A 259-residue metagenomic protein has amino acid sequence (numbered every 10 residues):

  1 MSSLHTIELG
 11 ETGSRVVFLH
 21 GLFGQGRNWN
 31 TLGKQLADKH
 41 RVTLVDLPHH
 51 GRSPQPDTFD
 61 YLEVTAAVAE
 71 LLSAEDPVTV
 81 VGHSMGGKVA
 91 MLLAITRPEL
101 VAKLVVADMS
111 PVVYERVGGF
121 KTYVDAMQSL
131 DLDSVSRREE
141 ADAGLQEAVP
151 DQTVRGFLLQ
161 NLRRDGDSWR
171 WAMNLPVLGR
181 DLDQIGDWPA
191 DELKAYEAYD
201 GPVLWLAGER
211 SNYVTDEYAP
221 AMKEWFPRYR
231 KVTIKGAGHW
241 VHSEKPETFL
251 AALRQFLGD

Functional and structural regions predicted by a protein language model:
S2, K34, T43-V81, V89 (+2 more regions): Active-site loop/oxyanion-hole signature of alpha/beta-hydrolase fold enzymes
H5-P54: Conserved HGGG/HGGXW glycine-rich cap/lid loop of the alpha/beta-hydrolase fold
H20-L22, G82-G87: Conserved alpha/beta-hydrolase "nucleophile elbow" surrounding the catalytic nucleophile
D46-G51, S110, A237-G238: Short beta-to-alpha linker loops that shape the active-site pocket of alpha/beta-hydrolase fold enzymes
L92-I95, L100-R137: Flexible "cap/lid" loop of the alpha/beta hydrolase fold
D133-P189: Conserved alpha/beta-hydrolase catalytic His-Asp/Glu region
D167-W225, R230-T233: Conserved serine/cysteine hydrolase catalytic core
A237-P246, L250: Catalytic histidine-centered segment of alpha/beta-hydrolase-like enzymes
